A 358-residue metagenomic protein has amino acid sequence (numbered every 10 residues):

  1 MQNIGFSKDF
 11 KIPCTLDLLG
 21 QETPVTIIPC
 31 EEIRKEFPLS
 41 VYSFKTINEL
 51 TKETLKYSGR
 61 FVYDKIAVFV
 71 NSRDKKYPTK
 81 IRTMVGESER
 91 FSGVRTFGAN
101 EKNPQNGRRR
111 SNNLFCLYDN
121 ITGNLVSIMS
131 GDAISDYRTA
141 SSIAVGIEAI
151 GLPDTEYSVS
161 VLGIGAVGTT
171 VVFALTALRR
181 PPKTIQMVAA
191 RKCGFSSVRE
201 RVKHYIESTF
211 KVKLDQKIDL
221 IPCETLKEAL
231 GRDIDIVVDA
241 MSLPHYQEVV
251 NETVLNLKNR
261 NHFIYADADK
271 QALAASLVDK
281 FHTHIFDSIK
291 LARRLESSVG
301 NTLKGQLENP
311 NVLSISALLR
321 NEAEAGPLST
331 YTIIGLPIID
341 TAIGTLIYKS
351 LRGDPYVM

Functional and structural regions predicted by a protein language model:
M1-S135, S142-A144, T341: N-terminal ligand-binding/catalytic initiation module
R34-P38, K270-M358: Adenosine-phosphate binding glycine-rich loop
I150-V159, P181, N256-K258: Short helix-loop-beta connector
G163-V167: Glycine-rich Rossmann-fold phosphate-binding loop(s) that bind the pyrophosphate of adenine dinucleotide cofactors
L175: Aromatic pocket-lining residues of Rossmann-like dinucleotide-binding sites
L178-K211: NAD(P)-binding Rossmann-fold cofactor-contacting core
V212-G300: Rossmann-like adenosine-cofactor binding region
